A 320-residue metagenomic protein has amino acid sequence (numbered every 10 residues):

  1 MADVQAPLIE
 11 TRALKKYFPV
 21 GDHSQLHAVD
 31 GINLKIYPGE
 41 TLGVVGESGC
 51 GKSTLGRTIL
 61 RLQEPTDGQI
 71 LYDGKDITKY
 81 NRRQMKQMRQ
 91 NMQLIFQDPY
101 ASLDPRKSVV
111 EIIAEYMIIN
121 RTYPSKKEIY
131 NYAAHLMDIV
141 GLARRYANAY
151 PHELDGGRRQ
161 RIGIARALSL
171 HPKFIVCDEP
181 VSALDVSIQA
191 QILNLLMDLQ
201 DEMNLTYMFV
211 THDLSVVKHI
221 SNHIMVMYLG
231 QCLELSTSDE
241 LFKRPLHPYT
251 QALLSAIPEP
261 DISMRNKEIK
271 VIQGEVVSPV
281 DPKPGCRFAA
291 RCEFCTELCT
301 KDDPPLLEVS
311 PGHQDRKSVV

Functional and structural regions predicted by a protein language model:
M1-K243, S255, D315: ABC transporter nucleotide-binding domains
V4-P7, Q25, S238-R316: Charged, flexible cofactor/metal-binding loops and thiol motifs
S318-V320: Conserved small/polar residues in nucleotide/adenosyl-binding loops
